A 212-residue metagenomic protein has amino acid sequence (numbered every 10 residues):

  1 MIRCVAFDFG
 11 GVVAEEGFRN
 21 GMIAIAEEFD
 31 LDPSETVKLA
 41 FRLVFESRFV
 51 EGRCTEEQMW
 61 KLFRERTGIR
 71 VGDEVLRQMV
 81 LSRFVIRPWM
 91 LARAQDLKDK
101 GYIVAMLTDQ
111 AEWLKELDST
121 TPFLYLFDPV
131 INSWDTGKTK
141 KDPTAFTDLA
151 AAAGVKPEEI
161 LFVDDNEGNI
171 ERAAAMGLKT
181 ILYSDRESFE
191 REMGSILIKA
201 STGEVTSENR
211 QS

Functional and structural regions predicted by a protein language model:
M1-R3, F7, A111-E112, E116-S212: Asp-based, Mg2+/Mn2+-dependent phosphohydrolase catalytic module
I2-A92, D99-K100: N-terminal helical cap/lid subdomain that shapes the substrate entry/recognition surface in HAD-like hydrolases
A24, A92-Q95, D148, E171: Surface-exposed charge patches
T36, D73-E74, L107, E159-I160 (+1 more regions): Residue-level detector of family-conserved "landmark" positions at structurally sensitive sites
V80-V85, T108-Q110, K138-T139: Short, flexible loop segments at the rims of nucleotide/cofactor-binding pockets, characterized by
K98-D99, A174: Anion (oxyanion) recognition and catalysis
K100-G101, L126: Structured helix-beta-strand junction loops
I103-A105, K179: Proline-centered loop/turn at the N-terminus of a beta-strand
